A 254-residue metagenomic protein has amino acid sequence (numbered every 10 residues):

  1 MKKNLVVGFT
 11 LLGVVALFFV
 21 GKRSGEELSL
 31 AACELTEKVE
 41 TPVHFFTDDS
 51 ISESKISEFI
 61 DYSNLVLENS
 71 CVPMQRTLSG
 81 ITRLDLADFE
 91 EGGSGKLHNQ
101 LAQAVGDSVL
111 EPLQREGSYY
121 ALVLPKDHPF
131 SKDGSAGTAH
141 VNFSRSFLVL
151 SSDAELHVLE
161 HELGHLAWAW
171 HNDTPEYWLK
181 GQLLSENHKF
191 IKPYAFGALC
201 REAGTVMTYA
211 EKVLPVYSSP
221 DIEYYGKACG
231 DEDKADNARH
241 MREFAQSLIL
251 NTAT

Functional and structural regions predicted by a protein language model:
M1-N4: Positively charged n-region of N-terminal signal peptides that target proteins for export
V6-F18: Hydrophobic membrane-insertion alpha-helices, especially the h-region of bacterial N-terminal signal peptides
F18-F19, A238: General helical secondary-structure elements
V20-E27: Sec-dependent signal peptide cleavage junction
L30-T254: Extracellular (secreted or membrane-anchored) zinc-dependent metallopeptidases, primarily metzincins but also closely
